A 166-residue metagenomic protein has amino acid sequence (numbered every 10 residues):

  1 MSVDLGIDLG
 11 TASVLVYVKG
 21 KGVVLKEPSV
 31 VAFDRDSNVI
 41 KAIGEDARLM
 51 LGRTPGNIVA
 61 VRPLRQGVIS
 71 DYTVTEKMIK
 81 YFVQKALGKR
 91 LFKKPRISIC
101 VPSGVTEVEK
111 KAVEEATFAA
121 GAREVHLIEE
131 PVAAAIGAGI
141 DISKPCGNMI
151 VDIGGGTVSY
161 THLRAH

Functional and structural regions predicted by a protein language model:
M1-G155, L163: Nucleotide/phosphate-binding catalytic cleft detector across ATP-hydrolyzing and phosphate-transferring enzymes
S159: Positively charged, low-complexity, intrinsically disordered RNA-binding extensions
